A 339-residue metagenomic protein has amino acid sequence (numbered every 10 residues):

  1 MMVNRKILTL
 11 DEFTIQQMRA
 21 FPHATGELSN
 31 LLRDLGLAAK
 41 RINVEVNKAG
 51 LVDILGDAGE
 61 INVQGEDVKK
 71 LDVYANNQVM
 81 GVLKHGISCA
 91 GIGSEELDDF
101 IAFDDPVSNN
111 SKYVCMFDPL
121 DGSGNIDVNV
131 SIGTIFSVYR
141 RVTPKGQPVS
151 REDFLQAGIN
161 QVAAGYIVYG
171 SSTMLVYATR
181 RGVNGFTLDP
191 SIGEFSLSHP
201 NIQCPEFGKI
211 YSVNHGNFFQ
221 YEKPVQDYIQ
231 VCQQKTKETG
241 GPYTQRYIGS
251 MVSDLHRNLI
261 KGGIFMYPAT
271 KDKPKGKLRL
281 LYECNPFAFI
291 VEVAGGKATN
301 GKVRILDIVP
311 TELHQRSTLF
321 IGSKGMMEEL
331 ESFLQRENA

Functional and structural regions predicted by a protein language model:
M2-D53, E60-N62, V73-A339: IMPase-like, lithium-sensitive Mg2+-dependent phosphomonoesterase catalytic core
E66-K69: Alpha-helical scaffold segments that form or flank carboxylate-/histidine-based iron centers
